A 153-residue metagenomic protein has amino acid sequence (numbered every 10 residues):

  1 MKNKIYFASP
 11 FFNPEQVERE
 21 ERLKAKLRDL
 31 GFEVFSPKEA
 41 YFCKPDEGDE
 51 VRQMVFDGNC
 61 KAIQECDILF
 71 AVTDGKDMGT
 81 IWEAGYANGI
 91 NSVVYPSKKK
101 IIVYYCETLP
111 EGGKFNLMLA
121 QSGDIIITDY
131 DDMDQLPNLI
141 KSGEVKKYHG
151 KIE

Functional and structural regions predicted by a protein language model:
M1-E153: Conserved catalytic or regulatory cores that recognize and/or transform ribose-phosphate-containing ligands
